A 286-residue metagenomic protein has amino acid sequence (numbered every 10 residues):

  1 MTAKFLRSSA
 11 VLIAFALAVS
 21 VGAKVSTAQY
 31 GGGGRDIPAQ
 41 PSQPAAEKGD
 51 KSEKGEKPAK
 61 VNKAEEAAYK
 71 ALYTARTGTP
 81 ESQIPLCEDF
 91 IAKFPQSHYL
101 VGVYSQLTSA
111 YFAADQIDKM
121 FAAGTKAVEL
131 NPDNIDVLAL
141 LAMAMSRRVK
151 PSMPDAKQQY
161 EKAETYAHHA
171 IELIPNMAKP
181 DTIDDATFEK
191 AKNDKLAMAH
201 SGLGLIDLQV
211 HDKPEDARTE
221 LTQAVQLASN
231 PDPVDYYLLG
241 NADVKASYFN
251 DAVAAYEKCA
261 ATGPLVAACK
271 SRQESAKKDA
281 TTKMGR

Functional and structural regions predicted by a protein language model:
G22-G102, R286: N-terminal leader/linker segments that initiate helical-solenoid repeat arrays
G32-G34, P180-T182, N193-L205, Q209 (+2 more regions): Terminal, low-structured helical/coil segments at or just beyond the last alpha-helical repeat
A68-A71, Y104, L138, M145 (+3 more regions): TPR repeat positional signature
T77, A114, R148, K157 (+3 more regions): Structural motif corresponding to the intra-repeat A-B loop/turn of tetratricopeptide repeats
K93-L100, L130-I135, P175-D194, Q226-P231 (+1 more regions): Short solvent-exposed coil/turn linkers within tandem alpha-helical repeat scaffolds
S109, M143, R147-K150, L205 (+2 more regions): Residue-level recognition of tetratricopeptide repeat
